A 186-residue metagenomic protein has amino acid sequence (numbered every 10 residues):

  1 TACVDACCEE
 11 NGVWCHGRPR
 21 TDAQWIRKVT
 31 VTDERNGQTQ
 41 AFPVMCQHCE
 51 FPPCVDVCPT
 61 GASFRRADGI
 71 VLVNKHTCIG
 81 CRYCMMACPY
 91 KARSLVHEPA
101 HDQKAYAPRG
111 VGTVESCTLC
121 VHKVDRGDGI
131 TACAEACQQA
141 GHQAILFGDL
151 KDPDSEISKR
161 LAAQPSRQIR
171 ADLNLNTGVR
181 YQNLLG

Functional and structural regions predicted by a protein language model:
T1-G186: Non-ligating segments of multi-cofactor redox enzymes
